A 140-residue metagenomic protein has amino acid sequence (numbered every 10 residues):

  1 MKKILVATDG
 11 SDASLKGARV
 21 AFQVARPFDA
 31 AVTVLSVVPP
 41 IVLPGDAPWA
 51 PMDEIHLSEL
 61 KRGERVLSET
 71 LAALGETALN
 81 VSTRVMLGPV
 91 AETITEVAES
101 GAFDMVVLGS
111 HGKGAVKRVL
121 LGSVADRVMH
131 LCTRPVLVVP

Functional and structural regions predicted by a protein language model:
K2-A50: Small/aliphatic-rich secondary-structure junction motif
A30-A31, L79, F103, R134: Short glycine/serine/threonine/alanine-rich loop segments
T33, S82, L137: Conserved beta-strand positions in the Rossmann-like core of class I SAM-dependent methyltransferases
S36-V37, G109-H111, P140: Short secondary-structure boundary segments
W49-D53, S100-A102, V124-A125: Short, hinge-like loop/turn segments at secondary-structure boundaries
P51-R65: A short acidic, glycine-rich active-site loop that binds or catalyzes chemistry on phosphate/adenosine moieties
A72-V106: Structural beta-alpha unit
M105-H130: Glycine-rich, Arg-bearing micro-motifs that act as flexible, cationic patches
